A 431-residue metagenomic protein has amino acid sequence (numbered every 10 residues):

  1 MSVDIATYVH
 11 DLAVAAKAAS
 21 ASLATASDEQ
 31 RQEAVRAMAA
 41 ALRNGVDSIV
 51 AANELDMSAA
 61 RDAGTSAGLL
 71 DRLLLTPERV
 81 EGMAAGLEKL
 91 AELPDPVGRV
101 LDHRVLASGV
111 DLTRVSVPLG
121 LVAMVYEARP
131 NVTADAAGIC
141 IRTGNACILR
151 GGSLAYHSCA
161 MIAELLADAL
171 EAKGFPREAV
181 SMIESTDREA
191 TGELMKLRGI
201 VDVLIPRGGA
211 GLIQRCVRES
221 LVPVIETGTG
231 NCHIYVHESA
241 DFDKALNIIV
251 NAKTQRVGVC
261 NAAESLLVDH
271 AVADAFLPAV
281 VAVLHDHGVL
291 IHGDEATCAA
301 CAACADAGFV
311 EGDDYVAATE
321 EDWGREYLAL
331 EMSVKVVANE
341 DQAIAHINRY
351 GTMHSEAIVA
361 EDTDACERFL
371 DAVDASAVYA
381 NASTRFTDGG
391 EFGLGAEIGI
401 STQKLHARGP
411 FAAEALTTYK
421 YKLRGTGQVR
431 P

Functional and structural regions predicted by a protein language model:
M1-D111, I139: N-terminal Rossmann-like NAD(P)+-binding subdomain of aldehyde/semialdehyde dehydrogenases
A6, E127-N131, D135-A146, L165 (+3 more regions): ALDH superfamily catalytic-core signature
A19-A26, A41-G45, D56, A60-A63 (+14 more regions): Change "in soluble alpha/beta enzymes" to "in soluble alpha/beta proteins
A24-T25, E238, V336, V359: A structural signal for short, well-ordered beta-strand elements
A26-Q30, V97, K173-V180, R256-A262 (+4 more regions): Flexible, glycine/charged-enriched surface loops at secondary-structure junctions
E92, V100-D243: Rossmann-like NAD(P) dinucleotide-binding subdomain of oxidoreductase/dehydrogenase enzymes
L119, D314-P431: Conserved C-terminal structural/oligomerization subdomain of aldehyde/semialdehyde dehydrogenase
